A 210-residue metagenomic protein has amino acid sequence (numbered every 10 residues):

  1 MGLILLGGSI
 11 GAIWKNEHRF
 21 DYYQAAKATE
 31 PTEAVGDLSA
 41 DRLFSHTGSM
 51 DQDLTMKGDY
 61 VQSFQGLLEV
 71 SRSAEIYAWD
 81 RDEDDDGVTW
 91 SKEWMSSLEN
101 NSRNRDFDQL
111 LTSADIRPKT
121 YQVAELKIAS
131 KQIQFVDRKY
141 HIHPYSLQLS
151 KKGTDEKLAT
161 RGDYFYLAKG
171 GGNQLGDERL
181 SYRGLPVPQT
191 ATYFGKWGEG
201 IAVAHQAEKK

Functional and structural regions predicted by a protein language model:
M1-G11: Hydrophobic membrane-insertion alpha-helices, especially the h-region of bacterial N-terminal signal peptides
A12-L38: Alpha-helical transmembrane signal-anchor/signal-peptide segments
I13-E17, R42, L67-K210: Charged, low-complexity helical/coil segments in non-catalytic cytosolic or luminal regions
A34-L43, Q62-Q65: Short, solvent-exposed beta-strand/turn "edge" segments of beta-rich domains on protein surfaces
F44-D51: OB-fold and OB-like beta-barrel modules that bind single-stranded nucleic acids
K57-D59: Solvent-exposed, non-transmembrane alpha-helical starts
